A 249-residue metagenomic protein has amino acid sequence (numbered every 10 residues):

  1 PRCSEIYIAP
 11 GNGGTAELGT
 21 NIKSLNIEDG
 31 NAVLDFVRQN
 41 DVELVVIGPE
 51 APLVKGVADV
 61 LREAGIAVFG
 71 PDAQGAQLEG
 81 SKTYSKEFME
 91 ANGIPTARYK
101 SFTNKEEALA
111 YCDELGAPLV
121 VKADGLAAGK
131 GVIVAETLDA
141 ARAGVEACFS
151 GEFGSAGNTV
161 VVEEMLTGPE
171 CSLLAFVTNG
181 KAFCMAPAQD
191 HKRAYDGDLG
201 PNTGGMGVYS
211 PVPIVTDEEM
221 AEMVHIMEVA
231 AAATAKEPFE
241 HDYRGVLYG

Functional and structural regions predicted by a protein language model:
P1-Q74: ATP-binding N-terminal substructure of ATP-dependent carboxylate-amine bond-forming enzymes
I8-A9, V46-I47, V68-P71, R98-S101 (+4 more regions): General beta-strand structural signal in soluble alpha/beta enzymes
E17-G19, Q77-T83, Y195-G197: Short, charged, surface-exposed secondary-structure boundary motifs
N21-E28, K100-N104, A135: Short acidic-hydrophobic, aromatic-tinged amphipathic segments that line or gate anion-handling sites
L53-K55, A108, E170-C171: Short, well-ordered alpha-helical microsegments
P71-G131: A conserved helix-loop-beta module that forms one wall/lid of the active-site cleft in ATP-utilizing catalytic domains
A135-G249: Internal nucleotide-binding/catalytic subdomain
